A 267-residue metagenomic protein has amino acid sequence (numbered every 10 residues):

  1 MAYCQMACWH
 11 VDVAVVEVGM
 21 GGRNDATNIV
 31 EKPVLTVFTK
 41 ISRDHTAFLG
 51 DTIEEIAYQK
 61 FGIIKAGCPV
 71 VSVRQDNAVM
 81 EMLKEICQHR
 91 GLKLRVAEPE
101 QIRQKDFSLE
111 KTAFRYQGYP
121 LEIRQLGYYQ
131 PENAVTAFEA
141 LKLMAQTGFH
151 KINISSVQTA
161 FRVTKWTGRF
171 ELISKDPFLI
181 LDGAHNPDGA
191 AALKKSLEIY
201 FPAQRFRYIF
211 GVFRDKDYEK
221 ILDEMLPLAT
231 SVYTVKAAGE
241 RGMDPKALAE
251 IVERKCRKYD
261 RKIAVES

Functional and structural regions predicted by a protein language model:
M1, V11, P69-M82, D106 (+2 more regions): Phosphate/pyrophosphate-binding catalytic cores of soluble transferases and nucleic-acid-acting enzymes
A2-F48, M80-P120: Extended acidic/charged loop-beta regions that coordinate divalent cations and stabilize anionic phosphate/carboxylate
H10-V16, D25-V37, S42-T46, E55 (+1 more regions): Nucleotide phosphate-binding/pyrophosphate-handling subdomain across enzymes that bind or process nucleotide phosphates
L35-K40, I64-V73, K84, Q88 (+1 more regions): Conserved beta-strand/loop subsegment of P-loop NTPase cores
G50-Y58: Nucleotide-sugar donor phosphate/pyrophosphate-binding loop at the beta->alpha transition of glycosyltransferases
A57-K65: Membrane-proximal helix-turn-helix segments that form the acceptor-binding/catalytic region of lipid-linked
V73-R74, I86-S108, R124-Y128, I154-V163 (+5 more regions): Beta-strand->loop->alpha-helix junctions that form or flank phosphate-binding loops in nucleotide-handling enzymes
D76-R95, E110-K111, F178-L181, P187 (+1 more regions): C-terminal helical cap/extension that packs against the catalytic core of soluble nucleotide-cofactor enzymes
